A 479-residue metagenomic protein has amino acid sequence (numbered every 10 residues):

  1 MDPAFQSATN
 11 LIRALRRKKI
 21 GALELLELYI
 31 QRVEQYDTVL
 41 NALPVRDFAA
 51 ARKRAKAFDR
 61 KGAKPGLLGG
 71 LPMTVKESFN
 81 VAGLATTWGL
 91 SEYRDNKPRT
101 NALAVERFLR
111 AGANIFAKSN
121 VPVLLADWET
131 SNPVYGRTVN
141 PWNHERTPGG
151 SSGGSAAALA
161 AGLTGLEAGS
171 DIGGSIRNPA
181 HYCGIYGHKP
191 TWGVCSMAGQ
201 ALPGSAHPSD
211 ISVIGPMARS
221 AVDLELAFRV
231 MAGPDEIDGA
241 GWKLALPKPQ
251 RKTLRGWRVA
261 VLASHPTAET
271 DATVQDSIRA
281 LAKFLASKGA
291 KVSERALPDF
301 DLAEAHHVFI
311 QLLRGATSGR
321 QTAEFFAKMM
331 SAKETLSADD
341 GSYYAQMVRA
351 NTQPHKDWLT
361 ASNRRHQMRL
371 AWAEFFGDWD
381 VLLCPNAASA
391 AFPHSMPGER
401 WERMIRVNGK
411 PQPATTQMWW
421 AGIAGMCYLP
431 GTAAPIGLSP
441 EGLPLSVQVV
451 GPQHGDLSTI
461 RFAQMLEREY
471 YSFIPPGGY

Functional and structural regions predicted by a protein language model:
M1-K56, S287-G289, T352, P475-Y479: An N-terminal boundary/leader segment
N10-R17, Y93-N96, S212-R219, R349-Q353 (+1 more regions): Short, well-ordered beta-strand elements within core beta-sheets of diverse protein domains
A22-E27, K56, R60, T270-L297 (+2 more regions): Acyltransferase
Q31, Q35, R110, A160-T267 (+7 more regions): Structural helix-boundary/capping segments
K64, L68-W88, T253-A263, L312-A373 (+4 more regions): Short helix-loop capping/hinge segments that flank enzyme active sites or metal/cofactor-binding pockets
G69-I214, L262-S264, N386-N408: Short glycine/serine-rich loop/turn segments
N132, G136, E304-S318: Charged, often glycine-rich, active-site loop that binds/positions anionic groups
